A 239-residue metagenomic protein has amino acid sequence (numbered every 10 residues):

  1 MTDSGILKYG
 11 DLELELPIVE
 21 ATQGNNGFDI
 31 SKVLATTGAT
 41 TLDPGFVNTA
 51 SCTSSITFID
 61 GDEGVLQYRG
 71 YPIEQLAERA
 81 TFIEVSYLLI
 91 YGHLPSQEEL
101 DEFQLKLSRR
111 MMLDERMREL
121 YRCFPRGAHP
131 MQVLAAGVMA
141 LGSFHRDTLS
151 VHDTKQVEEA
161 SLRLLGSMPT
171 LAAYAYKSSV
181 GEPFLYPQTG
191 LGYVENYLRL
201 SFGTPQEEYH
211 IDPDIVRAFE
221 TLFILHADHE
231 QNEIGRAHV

Functional and structural regions predicted by a protein language model:
T2-R236: Hydrophobic alpha-helical bundle cores within soluble ligand-binding/oligomerization subdomains
